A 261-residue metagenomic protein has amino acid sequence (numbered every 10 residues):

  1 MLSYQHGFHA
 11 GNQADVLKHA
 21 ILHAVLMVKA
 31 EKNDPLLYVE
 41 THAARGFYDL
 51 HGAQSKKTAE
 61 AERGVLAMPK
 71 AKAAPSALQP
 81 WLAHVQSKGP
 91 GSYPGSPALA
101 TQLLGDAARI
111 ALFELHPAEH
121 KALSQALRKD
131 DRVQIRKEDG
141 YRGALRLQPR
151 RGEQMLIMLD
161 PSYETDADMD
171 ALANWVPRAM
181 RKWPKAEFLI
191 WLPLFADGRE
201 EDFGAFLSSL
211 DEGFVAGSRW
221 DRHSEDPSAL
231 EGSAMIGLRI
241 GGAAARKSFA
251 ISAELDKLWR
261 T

Functional and structural regions predicted by a protein language model:
M1-T261: Class I S-adenosyl-L-methionine-dependent methyltransferase catalytic core
